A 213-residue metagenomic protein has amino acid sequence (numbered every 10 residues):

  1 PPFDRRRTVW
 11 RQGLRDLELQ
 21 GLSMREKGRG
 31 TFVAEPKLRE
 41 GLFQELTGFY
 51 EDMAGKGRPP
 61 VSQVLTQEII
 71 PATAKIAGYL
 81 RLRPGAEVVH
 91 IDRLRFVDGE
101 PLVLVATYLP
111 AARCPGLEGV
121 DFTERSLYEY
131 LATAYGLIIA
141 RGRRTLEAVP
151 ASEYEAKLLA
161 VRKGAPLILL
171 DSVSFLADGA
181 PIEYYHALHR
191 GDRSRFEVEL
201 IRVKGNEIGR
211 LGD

Functional and structural regions predicted by a protein language model:
P1-V33: N-terminal helix-turn-helix
E35-D213: All-alpha effector-binding/dimerization core of bacterial HTH-type transcriptional repressors
